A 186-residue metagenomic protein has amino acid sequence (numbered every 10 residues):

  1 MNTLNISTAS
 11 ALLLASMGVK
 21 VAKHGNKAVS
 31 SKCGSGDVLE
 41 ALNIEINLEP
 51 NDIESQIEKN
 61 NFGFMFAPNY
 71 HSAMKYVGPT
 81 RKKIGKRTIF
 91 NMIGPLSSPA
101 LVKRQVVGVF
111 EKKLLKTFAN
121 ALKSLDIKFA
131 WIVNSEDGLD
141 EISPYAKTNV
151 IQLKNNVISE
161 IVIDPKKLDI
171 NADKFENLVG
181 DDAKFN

Functional and structural regions predicted by a protein language model:
M1-V29: Active-site cofactor/substrate anionic-group-binding motifs, chiefly glycine- and Lys/Arg-rich phosphate-binding loops
N2-T3, G18, E40-N47, D52 (+1 more regions): Glycine-rich anion-binding loops and their surrounding alpha/beta cores
L14-S16, S31-G34, L96-P99: A short alpha-helix capping/helix-coil boundary motif
N26-K32, Q56, H71: Short, glycine/charge-rich beta-strand/loop segments that flank catalytic centers and engage negatively charged groups
A28-I44: Active-site-proximal loop->helix
